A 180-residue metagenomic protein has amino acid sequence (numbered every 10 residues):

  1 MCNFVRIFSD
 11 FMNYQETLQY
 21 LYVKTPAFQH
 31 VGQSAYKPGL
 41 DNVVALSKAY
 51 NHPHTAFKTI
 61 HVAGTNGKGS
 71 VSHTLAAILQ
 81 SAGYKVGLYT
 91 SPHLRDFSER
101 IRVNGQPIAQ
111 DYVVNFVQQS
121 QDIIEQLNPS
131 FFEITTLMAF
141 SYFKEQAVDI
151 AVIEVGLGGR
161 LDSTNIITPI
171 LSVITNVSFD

Functional and structural regions predicted by a protein language model:
F11, Q33-L40, A45-T55, T59 (+2 more regions): ATP-dependent carboxylate-amine ligase catalytic core
F11-Q33: Charged, amphipathic alpha-helical linker segments immediately N-terminal to NTP-binding catalytic cores
L21, T65, V86, V152 (+1 more regions): Residue-level signal for inorganic ion chemistry
V62, S70-G87: A conserved segment at the C-terminal end of the G1
L171-S178: Conserved beta-strand/loop subsegment of P-loop NTPase cores
